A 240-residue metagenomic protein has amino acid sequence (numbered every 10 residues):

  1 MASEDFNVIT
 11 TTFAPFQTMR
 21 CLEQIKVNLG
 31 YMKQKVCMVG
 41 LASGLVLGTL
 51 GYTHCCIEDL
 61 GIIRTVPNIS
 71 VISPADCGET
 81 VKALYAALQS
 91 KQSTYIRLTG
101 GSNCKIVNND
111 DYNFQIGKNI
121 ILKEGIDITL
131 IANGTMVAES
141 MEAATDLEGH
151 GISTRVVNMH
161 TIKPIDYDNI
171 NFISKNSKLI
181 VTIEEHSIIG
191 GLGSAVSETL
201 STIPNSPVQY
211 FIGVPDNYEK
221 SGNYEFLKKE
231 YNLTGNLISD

Functional and structural regions predicted by a protein language model:
M1-T129, T154: Conserved thiamine diphosphate
L47, R97-D240: Thiamine diphosphate
